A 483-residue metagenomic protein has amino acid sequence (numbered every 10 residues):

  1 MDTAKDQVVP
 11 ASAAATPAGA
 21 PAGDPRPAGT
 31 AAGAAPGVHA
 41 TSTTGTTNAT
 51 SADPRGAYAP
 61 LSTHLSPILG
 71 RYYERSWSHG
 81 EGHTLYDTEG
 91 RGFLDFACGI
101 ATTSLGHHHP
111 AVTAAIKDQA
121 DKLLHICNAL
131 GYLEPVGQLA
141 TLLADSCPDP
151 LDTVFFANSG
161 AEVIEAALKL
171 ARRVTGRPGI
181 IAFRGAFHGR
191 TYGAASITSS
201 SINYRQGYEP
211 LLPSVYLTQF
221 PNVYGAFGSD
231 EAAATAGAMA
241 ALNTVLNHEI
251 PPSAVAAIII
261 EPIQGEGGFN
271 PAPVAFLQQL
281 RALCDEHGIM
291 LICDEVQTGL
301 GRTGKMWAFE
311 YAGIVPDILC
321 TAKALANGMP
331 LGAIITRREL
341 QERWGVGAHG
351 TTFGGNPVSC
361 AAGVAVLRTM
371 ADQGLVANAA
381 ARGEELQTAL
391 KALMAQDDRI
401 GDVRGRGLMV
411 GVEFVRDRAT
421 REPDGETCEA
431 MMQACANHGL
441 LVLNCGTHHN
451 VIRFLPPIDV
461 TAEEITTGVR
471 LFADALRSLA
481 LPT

Functional and structural regions predicted by a protein language model:
D2-D6, P36, G45-T483: Conserved N-terminal phosphate-binding loop of PLP-dependent enzymes in the Aspartate aminotransferase
T3-A52: Intrinsically disordered, low-complexity terminal tails and inter-domain linkers enriched for S/T/G/P/D/E
